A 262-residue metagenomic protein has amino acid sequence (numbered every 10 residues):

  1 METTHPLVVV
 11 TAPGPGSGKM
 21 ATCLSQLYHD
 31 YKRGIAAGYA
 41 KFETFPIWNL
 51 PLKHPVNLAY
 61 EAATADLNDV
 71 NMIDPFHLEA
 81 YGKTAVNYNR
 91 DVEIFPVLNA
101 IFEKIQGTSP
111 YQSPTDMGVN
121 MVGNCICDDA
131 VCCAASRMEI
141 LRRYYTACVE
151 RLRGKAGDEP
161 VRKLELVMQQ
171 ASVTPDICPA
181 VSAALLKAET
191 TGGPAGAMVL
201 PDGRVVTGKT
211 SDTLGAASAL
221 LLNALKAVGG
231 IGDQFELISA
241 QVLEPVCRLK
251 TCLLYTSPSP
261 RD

Functional and structural regions predicted by a protein language model:
M1-P6: Extreme N-terminal, non-catalytic leader segments that precede Walker-type/kinase nucleotide-binding cores
L7-L27: Glycine-rich phosphate-binding P-loop
I35-W48: Short beta-strand-centered segment that lines the nucleotide-binding/catalytic pocket of NTP-utilizing
P51-D91: Conserved nucleotide-sensing/catalytic segment adjacent to the nucleotide-binding pocket in NTP-handling enzymes
F95-K155: N-terminal leader/propeptide and maturation segments of large enzyme subunits in energy/redox metabolism and hydrolases
R143-A180: Short, compositionally biased leader-like segments
T174-G193, V199-L200, R204-L253: Conserved mixed alpha/beta catalytic, RNA-binding, or beta-rich assembly cores of soluble enzyme, regulatory
Y255-P260: Conserved small/polar residues in nucleotide/adenosyl-binding loops
